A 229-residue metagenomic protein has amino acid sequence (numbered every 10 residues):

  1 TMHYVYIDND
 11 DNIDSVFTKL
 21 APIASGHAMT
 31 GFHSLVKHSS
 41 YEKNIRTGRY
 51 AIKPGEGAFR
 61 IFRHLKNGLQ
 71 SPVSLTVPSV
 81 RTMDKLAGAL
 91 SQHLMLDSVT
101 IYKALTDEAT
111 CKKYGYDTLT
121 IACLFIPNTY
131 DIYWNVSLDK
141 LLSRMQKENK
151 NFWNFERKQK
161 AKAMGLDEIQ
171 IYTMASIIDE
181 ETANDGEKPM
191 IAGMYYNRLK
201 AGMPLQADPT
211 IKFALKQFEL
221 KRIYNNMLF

Functional and structural regions predicted by a protein language model:
T1-K216: Conserved catalytic or metal-liganding residues and their short signature motifs at active sites of enzymes
F213-F229: C-terminal soluble interaction/assembly domains
